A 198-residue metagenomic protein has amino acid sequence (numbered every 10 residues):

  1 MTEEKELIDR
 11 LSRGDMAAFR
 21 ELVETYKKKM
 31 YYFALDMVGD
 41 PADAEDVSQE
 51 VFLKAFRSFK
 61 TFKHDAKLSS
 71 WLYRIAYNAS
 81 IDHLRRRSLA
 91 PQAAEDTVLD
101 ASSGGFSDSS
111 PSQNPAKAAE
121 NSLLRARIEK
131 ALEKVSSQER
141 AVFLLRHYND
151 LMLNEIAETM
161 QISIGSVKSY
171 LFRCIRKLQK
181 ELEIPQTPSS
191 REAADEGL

Functional and structural regions predicted by a protein language model:
T2, A101-E133: Acidic, proline/glycine-rich intrinsically disordered inter-domain spacer in sigma factors
S12-E21, Y31-E50, I164, T187-S189 (+1 more regions): Short, charged helix-capping/linker segments at alpha-helix termini
S12-R13, F52-K67, R86-R87: Sigma70-family region 2
V23-P41, S58, L132, K177 (+1 more regions): Amphipathic, Lys/Arg- and hydrophobic-enriched alpha-helical face
Y32, D46-L53, A66-N78: Structural recognition of an alpha-helix C-terminal capping motif at a helix-to-coil junction
H83-G105, T187-R191: Short, basic/polar amphipathic helix motif occurring as a linker/hinge flanking DNA-binding modules in transcription
R85-S88, V135, R140, I175-A193: Short, Lys/Arg-enriched C-terminal cap helix and immediately downstream tail that follows
V142-R146: A short pre-motif secondary-structure segment
